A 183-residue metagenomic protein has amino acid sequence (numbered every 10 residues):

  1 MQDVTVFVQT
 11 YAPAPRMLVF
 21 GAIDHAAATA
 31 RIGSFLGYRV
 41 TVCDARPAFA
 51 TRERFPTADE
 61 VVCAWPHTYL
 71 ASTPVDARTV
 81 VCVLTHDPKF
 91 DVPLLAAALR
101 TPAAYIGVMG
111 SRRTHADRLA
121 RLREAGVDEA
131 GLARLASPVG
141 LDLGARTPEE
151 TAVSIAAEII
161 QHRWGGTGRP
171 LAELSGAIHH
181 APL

Functional and structural regions predicted by a protein language model:
M1-A45, F49-V62, D76-V80, T114 (+2 more regions): Segments forming oxygen-rich coordination pockets for charged ligands
A22, A45, A64-W65, T85-D87 (+1 more regions): Fold-independent oxyanion-binding glycine-rich loops and adjacent beta-strand/coil segments at enzyme active sites
Y38, A103, V127: Short phosphate-binding/catalytic loops that engage adenosine nucleotides
C43, V80, H86, V92 (+1 more regions): ADP-ribose/adenylate-binding Rossmann-like module
F49-R52, Y69-A71, F90-V92, H115-A116: Short acidic/glycine-rich loop or secondary-structure boundary segments that cap or lie
H67-A77: Short amphipathic alpha-helix with an adjacent loop that forms part of the alpha/beta core around
M109-L183: Adenosine-phosphate binding glycine-rich loop
